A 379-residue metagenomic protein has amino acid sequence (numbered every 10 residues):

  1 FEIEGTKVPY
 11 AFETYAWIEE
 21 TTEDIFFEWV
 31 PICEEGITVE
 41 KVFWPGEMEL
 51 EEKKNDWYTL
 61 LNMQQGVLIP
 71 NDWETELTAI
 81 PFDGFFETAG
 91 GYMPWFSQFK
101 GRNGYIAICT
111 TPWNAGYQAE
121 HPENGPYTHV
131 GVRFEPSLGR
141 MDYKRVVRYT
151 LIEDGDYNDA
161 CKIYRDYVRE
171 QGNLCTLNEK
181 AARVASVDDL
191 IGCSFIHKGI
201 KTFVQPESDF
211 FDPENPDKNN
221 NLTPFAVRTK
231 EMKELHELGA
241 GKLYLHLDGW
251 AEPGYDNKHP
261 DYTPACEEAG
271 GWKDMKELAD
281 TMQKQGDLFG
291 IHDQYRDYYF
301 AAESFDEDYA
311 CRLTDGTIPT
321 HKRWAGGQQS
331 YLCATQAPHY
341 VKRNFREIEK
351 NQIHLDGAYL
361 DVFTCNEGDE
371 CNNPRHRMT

Functional and structural regions predicted by a protein language model:
F1-L245, W250, E267-A269, Q285-L288: Carbohydrate-recognition beta-sandwich/jelly-roll modules in extracellular/periplasmic carbohydrate-active proteins
Q64-W73, P81-G84, K242-T379: Aromatic- and carboxylate-enriched substrate-binding clefts and catalytic-loop regions of carbohydrate-active enzymes
